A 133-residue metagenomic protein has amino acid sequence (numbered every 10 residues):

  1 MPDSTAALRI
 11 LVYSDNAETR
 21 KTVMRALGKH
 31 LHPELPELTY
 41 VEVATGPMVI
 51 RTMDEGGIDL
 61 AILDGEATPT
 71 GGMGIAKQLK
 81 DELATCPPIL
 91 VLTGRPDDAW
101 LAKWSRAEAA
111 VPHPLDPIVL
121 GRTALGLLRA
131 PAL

Functional and structural regions predicted by a protein language model:
A7-G28, A61: Conserved acidic segment of CheY-like receiver
T22, L115-A124: C-terminal output helix
E42-L60: Acidic, metal-coordinating helix/loop segments flanking the phosphotransfer/catalytic sites of two-component signaling
D59, L83-P88: His-Asp phosphorelay/catalytic-motif detector in bacterial-type signaling
D59-K80: Conserved phosphotransfer microenvironments
G74, G94-V111: Alpha4 helix (beta4-alpha4-beta5 surface) of REC/receiver domains from two-component response regulators
L90-L92: Hydrophobic/aromatic residues positioned on beta-strands within the core alpha/beta folds
L125-L133: The C-terminal output helix
